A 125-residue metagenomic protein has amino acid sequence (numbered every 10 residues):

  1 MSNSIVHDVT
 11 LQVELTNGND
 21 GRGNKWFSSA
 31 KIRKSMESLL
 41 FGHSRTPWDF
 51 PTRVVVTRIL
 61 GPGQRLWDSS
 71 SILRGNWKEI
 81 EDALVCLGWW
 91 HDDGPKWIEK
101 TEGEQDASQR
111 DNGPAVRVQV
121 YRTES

Functional and structural regions predicted by a protein language model:
M1-S125: Catalytic phosphate/metal-binding cores of nucleic-acid and nucleotide-processing enzymes, i.e., regions that mediate
